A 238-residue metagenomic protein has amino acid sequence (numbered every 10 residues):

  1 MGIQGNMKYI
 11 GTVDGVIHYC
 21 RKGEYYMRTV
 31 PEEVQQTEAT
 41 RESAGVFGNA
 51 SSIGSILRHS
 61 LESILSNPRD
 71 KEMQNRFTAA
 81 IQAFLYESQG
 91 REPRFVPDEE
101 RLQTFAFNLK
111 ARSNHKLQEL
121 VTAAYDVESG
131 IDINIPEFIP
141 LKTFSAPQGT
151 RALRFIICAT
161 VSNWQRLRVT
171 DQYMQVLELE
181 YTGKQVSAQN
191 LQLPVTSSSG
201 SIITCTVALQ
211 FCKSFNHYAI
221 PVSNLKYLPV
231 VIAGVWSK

Functional and structural regions predicted by a protein language model:
M1-S113: Long, polar/Ser/Thr-enriched low-complexity segments that form simple helices or flexible linkers at protein ends
L85-A233: Charged linear interaction tracts used for macromolecular binding and regulation
G234-K238: Glycoside hydrolase catalytic-domain groove-lining segments
